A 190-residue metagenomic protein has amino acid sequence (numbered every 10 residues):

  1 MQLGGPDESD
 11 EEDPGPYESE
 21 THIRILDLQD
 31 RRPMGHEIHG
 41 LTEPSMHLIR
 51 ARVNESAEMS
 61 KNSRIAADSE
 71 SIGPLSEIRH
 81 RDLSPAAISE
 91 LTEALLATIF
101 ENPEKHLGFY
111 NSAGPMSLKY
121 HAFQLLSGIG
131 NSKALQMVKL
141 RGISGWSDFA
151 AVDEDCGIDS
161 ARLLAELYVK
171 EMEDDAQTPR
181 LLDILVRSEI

Functional and structural regions predicted by a protein language model:
M1-E101, S188-E189: Structure-specific DNA junction-binding interface
A97-L125, L135-I190: C-terminal extensions
G130-N131: Small-residue hinge/turn detector
